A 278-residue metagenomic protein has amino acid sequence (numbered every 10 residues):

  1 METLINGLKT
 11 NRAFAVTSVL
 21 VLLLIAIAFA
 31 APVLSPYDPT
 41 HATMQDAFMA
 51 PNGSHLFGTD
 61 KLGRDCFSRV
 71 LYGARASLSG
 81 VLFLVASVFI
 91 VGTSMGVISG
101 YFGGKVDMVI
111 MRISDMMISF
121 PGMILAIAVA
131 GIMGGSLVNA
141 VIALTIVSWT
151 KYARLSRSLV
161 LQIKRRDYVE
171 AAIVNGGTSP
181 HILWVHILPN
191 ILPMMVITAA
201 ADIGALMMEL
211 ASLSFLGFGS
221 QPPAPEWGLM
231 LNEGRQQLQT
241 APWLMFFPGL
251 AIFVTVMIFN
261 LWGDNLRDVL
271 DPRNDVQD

Functional and structural regions predicted by a protein language model:
M1-T40, I113, L192: N-terminal signal-anchor/first transmembrane alpha helix
V16-A30, F83, S87, V91 (+4 more regions): Lipid-exposed faces of alpha-helical membrane segments in multi-pass integral membrane proteins
V19, I27-L62, L216-A224: Hydrophobic alpha-helical transmembrane segments of membrane transport/permease proteins and related membrane-embedded
L56, D60, C66, G100-I163 (+2 more regions): Generic hydrophobic transmembrane alpha-helix motif, especially the helices
C66-Y101: Transmembrane alpha-helix signature in integral membrane proteins
A130-I132, L144, L159-V160, M208-A251 (+1 more regions): Glycine-rich helix-loop "coupling/hinge" segments at transmembrane-helix boundaries in multipass transporters
V147, P193-I203, P242-D278: C-terminal transmembrane helix and the adjacent membrane-cytosol boundary/short C-terminal tail of inner/organellar
